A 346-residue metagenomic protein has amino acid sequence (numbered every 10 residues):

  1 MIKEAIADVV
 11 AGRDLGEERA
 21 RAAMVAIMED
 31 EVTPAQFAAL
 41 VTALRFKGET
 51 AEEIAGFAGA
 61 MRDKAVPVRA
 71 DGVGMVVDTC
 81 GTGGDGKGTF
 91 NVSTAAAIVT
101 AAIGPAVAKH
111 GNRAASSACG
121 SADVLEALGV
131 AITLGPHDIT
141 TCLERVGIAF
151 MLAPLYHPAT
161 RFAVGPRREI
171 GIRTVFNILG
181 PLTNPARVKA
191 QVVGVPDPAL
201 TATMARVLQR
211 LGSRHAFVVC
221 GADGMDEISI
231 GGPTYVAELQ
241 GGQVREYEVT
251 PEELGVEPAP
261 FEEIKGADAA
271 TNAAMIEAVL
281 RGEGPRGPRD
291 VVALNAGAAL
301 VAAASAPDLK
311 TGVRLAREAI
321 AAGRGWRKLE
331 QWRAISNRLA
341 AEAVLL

Functional and structural regions predicted by a protein language model:
M1, V9-A55, R62-A70, V291: N-terminal glycine-rich anion-binding loops that anchor highly charged ligand groups
M1-R13, T79-T82, K87: N-terminal basic/disordered segments at the start of proteins
D8, D14-L15, D63-V66, T89 (+3 more regions): Glycine-rich anion-binding loops and their surrounding alpha/beta cores
V10, V41-R45, V77-T82, A299: Short glycine-rich or small-residue beta-strand-to-loop segments that form or flank ligand, phosphate, metal/Fe-S
V41, F90-V146: A glycine-rich phosphate/pyrophosphate-binding beta-strand-loop-alpha-helix module
G48-G111: Active-site cofactor/substrate anionic-group-binding motifs, chiefly glycine- and Lys/Arg-rich phosphate-binding loops
G81-G86, G111-S117, Y156, A222-D223 (+1 more regions): Acidic, glycine-rich active-site loops and adjacent beta-strand->loop/helix elements that engage anionic groups
